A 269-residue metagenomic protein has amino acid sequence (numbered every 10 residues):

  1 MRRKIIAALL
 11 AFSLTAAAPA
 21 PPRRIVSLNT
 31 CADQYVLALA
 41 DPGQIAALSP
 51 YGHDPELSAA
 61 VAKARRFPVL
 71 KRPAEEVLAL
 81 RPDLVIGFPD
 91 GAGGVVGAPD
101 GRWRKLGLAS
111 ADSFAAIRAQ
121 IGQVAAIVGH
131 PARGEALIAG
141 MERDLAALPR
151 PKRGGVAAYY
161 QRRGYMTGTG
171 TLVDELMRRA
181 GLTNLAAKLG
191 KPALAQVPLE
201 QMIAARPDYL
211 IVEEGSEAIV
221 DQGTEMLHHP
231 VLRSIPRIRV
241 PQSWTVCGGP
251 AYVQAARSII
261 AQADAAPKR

Functional and structural regions predicted by a protein language model:
F12-P22: Bacterial Sec-dependent signal peptides at the C-terminal "C-region" and cleavage site
R23-R24, A115-A126, E135, E213-R269: Structured C-terminal subdomain patch of bacterial secreted/periplasmic proteins
R24-L80, L84-G94, L182-L185: A short, structured surface patch at a secondary-structure boundary
R24-V36, A132-A180: Basic- and aromatic-lined ligand-binding clefts that recognize polyanionic substrates
N29, P89-D90, R162, L189 (+3 more regions): Short secondary-structure boundary segments
S49, P55, L172-L194, P236-R239: His/Asp/Glu-enriched short active-site or ligand-binding loop at hydrolase and phosphoryl-transfer sites
A74-P82, Q196-R206: Short helices/loops that flank or line small-molecule/ion binding pockets
G93-V96, A109-Q123, V156-E175: Extracytoplasmic ligand-binding site segments that recognize negatively charged/polar headgroups
